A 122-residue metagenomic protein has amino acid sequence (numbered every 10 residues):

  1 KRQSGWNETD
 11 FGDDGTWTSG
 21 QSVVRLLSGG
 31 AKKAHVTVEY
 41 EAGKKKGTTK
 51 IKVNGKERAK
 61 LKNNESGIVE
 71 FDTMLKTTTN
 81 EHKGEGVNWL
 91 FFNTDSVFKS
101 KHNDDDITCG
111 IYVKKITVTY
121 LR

Functional and structural regions predicted by a protein language model:
K1-K33, E41-K44, N93, V97-R122: Glycan-recognition and processing domains
S19, N64-E70: Short, solvent-exposed loop/turn segments in extracellular or other extracytoplasmic domains
K32-E39, V69-T73, N80-N103: Short, well-structured beta-strand segments within conserved domains
K46-E57: Short, surface-exposed beta-strand/strand-loop-strand elements in extracellular ectodomains
G55-S66: Solvent-exposed serine/threonine-rich low-complexity stretches and specific carbohydrate-binding patches
